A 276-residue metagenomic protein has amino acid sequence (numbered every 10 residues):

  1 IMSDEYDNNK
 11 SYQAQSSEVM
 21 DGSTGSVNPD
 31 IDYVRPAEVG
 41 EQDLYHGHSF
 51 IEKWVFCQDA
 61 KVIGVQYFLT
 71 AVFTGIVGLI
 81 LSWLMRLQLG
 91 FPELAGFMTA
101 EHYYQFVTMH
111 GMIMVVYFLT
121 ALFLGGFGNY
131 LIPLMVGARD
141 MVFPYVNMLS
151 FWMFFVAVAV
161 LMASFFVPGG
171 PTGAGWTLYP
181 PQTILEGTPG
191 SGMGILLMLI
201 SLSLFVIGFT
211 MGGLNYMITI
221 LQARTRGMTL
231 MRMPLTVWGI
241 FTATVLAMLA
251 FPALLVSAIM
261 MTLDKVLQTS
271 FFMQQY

Functional and structural regions predicted by a protein language model:
D4-Y6, Y12-Y276: Membrane-embedded and interfacial regions of multi-pass energy-transducing membrane proteins
